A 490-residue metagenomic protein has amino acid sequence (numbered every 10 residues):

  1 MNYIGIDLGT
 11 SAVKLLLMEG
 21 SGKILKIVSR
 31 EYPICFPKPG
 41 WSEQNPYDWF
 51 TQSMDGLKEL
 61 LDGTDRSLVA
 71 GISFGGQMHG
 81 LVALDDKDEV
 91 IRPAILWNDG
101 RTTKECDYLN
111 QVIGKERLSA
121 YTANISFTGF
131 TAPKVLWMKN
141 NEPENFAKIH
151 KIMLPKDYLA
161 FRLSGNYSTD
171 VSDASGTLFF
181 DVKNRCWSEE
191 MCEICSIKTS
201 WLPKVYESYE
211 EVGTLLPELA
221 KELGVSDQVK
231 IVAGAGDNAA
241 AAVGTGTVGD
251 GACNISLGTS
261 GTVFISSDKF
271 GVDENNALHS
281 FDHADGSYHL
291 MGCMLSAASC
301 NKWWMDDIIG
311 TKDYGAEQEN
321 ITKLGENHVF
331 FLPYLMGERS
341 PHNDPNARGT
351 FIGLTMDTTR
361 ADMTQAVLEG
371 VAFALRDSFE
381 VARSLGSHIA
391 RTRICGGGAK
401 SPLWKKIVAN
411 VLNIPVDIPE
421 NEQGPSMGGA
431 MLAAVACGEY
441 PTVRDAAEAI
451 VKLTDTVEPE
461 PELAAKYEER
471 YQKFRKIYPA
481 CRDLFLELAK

Functional and structural regions predicted by a protein language model:
M1-R92, A120, K148, A220-K221 (+4 more regions): N-terminal glycine/serine-rich phosphate-binding loop of ATP-dependent small-molecule kinases, especially carbohydrate
I4-G5, T103, N110-I125, P133-S168 (+3 more regions): Active-site core segments that coordinate phosphate-bearing ligands/cofactors across diverse enzyme families
G9-A12, L68, G75-Q77, T131 (+4 more regions): Short, basic and Ser/Thr-rich N-terminal targeting/leader segments
L15, L81-L84, P93, I265-S266 (+2 more regions): Short glycine-/acidic-enriched loop or helix-start segments at secondary-structure transitions that form or flank
G22, N45, I72, D99 (+3 more regions): Residue-level signal for inorganic ion chemistry
K26-R30, P203, D455: Structural signal for short hydrophobic segments within the conserved structured cores of catalytic domains across
K58-W97, I125-T131, A160-D181, K204-E207 (+1 more regions): Short beta-strand-loop/turn "lid" adjacent to the catalytic site in phosphate-handling enzymes
